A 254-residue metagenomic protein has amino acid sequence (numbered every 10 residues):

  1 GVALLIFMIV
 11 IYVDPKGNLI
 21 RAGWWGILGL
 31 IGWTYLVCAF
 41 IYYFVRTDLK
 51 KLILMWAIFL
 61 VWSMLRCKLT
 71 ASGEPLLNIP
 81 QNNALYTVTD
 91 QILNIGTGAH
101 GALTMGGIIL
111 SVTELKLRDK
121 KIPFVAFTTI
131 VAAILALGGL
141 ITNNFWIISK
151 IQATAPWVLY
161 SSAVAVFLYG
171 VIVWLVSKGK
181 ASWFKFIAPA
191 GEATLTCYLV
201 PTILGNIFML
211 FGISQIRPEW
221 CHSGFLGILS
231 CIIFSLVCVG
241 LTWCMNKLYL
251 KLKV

Functional and structural regions predicted by a protein language model:
G1-V254: Alpha-helical transmembrane segments and their immediate juxtamembrane cytosolic regions
